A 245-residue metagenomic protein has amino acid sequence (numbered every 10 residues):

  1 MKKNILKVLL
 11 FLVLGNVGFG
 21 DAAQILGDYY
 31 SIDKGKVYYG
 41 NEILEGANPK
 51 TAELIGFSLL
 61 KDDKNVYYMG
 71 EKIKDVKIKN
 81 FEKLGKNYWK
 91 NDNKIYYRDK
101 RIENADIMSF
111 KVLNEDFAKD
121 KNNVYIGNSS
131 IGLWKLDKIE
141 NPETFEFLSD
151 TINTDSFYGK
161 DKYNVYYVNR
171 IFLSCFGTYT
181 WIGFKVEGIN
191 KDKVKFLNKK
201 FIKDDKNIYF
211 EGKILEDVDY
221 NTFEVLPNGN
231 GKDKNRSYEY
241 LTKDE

Functional and structural regions predicted by a protein language model:
M1-A22: Classical Sec-dependent N-terminal signal peptides that target proteins to the secretory pathway
D21-E245: Non-catalytic tandem-repeat scaffold regions and their flanking low-complexity/translocation tails
